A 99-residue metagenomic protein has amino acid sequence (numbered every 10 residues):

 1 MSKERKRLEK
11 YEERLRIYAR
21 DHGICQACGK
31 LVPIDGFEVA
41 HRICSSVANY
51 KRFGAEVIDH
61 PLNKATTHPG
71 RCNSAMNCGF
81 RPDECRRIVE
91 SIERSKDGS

Functional and structural regions predicted by a protein language model:
M1, R94-S99: Short intrinsically disordered terminal tails
M1-A27, Y50-I58: Short, charged surface segments at domain edges that flank catalytic/cofactor-binding sites
D21, I34, R52, H68 (+2 more regions): Intrinsically disordered, low-complexity segments enriched in small/polar residues
I24, E38, T67-R71: The −1 position to Zn-ligating cysteines in a subset of zinc-ribbon hairpins
G29-K64: Histidine-centered nuclease catalytic patch
K30, D59-E93: Short Cys/His-centered divalent metal-binding micro-motifs
H41-N49, E84-S95: Short cysteine/histidine-rich metal-coordination sites, predominantly Zn2+-binding motifs
